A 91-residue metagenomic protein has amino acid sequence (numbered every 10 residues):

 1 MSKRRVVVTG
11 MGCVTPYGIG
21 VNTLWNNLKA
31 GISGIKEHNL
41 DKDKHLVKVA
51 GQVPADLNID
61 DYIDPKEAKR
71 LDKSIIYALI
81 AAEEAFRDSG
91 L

Functional and structural regions predicted by a protein language model:
M1-L91: Conserved "HGTGT" condensation-loop signature of ketosynthase/thiolase-family condensing enzymes that catalyze
